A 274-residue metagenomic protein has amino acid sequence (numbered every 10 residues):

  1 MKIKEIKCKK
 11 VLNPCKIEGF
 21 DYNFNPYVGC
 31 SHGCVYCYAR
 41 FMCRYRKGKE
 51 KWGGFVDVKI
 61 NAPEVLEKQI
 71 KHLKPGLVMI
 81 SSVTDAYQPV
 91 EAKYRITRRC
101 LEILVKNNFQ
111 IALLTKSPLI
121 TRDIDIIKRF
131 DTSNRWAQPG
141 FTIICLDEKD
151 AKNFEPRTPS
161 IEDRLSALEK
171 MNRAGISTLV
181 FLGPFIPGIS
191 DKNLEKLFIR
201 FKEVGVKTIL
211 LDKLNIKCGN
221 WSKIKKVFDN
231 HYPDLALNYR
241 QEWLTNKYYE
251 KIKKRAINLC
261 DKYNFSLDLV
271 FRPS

Functional and structural regions predicted by a protein language model:
M1-W136, K149, I161, L165: Conserved Radical SAM active-site core
K2-K7, N13-P14, S166, K170 (+1 more regions): Auxiliary Fe-S-binding modules of radical SAM enzymes
Y22, V78, I111, P139-F141 (+3 more regions): Hydrophobic faces of well-ordered beta-strands that scaffold small-molecule active sites in alpha/beta enzyme cores
S31, H72, R173, R200-E203: Alpha-helix termination/capping residues and helix-transition junctions
K74-G76, N107-I111, R135-A137, A174-T178 (+2 more regions): Short, well-ordered coil/turn segments that N-cap beta-strands
M79-Q88, Q110, S117-R122, A137-T158 (+3 more regions): Conserved radical SAM core fold
Y94-R95, D125-F141, S190-K207, R272: Short, electropositive alpha-helical surface patch
R157, K170-D191, N246: Conserved strand-turn element in the central/C-terminal portion of the radical SAM core barrel that lines
